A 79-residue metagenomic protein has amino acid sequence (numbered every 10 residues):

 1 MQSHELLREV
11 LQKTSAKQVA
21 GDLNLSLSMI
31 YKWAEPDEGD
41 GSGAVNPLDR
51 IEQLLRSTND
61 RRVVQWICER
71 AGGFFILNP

Functional and structural regions predicted by a protein language model:
M1, K17, F74-I76: Intrinsic low-complexity, intrinsically disordered or marginally ordered coil/linker segments
M1-T14: A short, Lys/Arg-rich alpha-helix, primarily the initiator
L6-L7, I30, D49: Compact DNA/chromatin-associated regulatory and scaffold domains in nuclear/nucleoid proteins
R8, K17, E52: Active-site phosphate/pyrophosphate- and oxyanion-stabilizing loops and adjacent acidic/basic residues in soluble
Q18-L23: Short alpha-helical "recognition helix" segments of helix-turn-helix
L25-N46: Recognition helix of helix-turn-helix/homeodomain-like DNA-binding domains that insert into the DNA major groove
L48-Q65: DNA major-groove recognition helix of helix-turn-helix/homeodomain DNA-binding modules
W66-P79: Short, charged recognition helix plus adjacent turn of helix-turn-helix-like nucleic-acid-binding domains
